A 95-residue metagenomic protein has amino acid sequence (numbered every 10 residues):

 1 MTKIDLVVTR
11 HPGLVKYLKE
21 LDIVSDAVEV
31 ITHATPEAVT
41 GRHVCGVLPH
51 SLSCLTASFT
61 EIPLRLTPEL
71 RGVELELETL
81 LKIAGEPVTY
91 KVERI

Functional and structural regions predicted by a protein language model:
M1-E29: Short, charged N-terminal beta->alpha structural module
I4-L6, H43, F59: Structural motif
R10-G13, A34, G46-S51: Short, polar loop motifs at secondary-structure junctions
Y17-L18, S53-A57, R71: Short glycine-/acidic-enriched loop or helix-start segments at secondary-structure transitions that form or flank
E29-V39: Short acidic low-complexity segments
P36-E37, P49, E74-T79: General structural signal for secondary-structure boundaries
V39-T56: Glycine-rich phosphate-binding loop
S58-I95: Ser/Thr/Gly-rich flexible loops in soluble cytosolic domains mediating phosphotransfer, phosphorylation
